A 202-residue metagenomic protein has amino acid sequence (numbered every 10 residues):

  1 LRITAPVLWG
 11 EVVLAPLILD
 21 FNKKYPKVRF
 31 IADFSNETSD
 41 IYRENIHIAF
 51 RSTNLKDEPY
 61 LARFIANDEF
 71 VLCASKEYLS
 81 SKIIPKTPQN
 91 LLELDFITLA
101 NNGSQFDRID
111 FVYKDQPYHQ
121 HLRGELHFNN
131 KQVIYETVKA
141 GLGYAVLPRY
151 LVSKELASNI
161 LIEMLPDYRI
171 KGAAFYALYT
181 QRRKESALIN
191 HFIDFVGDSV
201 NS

Functional and structural regions predicted by a protein language model:
R2-L61: Central regulatory/effector-binding core of bacterial HTH transcription factors
R2-T4, A49, I97, A145 (+1 more regions): Short, well-ordered beta-strand segments
V7, G124, Y179-R182: Short loop or secondary-structure boundary microenvironments that flank and position key functional residues
E11-V12, S81, E155, S186: Loop/helix-junction capping segments adjacent to catalytic residues or to phosphate/diphosphate-binding pockets
F21, F30-A32, T137, L161 (+1 more regions): Hydrophobic packing within well-folded, soluble alpha/beta domains
R43-N45, L55-L142, L147, L151-F175 (+1 more regions): C-terminal regulatory
L165-S202: A late-sequence structural motif
